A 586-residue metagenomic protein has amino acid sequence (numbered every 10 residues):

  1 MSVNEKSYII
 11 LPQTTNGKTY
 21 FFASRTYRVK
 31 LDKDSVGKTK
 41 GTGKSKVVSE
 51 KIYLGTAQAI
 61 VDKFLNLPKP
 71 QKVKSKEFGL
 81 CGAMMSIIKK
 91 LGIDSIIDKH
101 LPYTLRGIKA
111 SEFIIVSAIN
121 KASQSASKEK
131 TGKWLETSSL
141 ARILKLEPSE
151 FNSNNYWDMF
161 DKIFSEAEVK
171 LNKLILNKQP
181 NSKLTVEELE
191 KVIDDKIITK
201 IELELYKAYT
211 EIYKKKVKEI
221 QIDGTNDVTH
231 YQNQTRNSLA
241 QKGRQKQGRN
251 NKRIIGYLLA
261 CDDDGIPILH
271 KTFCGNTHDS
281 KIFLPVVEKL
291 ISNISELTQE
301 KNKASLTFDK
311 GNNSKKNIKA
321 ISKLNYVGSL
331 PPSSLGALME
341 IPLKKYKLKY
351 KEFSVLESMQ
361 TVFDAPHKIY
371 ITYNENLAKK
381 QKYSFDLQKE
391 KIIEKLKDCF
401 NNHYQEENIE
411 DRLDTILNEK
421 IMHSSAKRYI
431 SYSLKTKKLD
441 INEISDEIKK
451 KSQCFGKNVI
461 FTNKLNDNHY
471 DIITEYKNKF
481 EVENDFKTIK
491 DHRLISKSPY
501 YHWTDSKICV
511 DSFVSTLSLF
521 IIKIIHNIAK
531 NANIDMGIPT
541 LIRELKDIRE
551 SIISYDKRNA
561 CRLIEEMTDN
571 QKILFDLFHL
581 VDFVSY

Functional and structural regions predicted by a protein language model:
M1-Q221, T225-S238, L258-N276, R558-Y586: Dynamic "connector" segments at or just before major functional cores
K30, S138-I143, E166, Y213-K215 (+6 more regions): Secondary-structure transition/capping motifs at alpha-helix termini and the adjoining loop/turn into the next element
L31-D32, K63, A126-K130, R142-L144 (+14 more regions): Short helix/loop capping segments that flank catalytic or ligand/cofactor-binding pockets
N250-N293: Electropositive, glycine- and tryptophan-enriched low-complexity nucleic-acid-binding patches
R253-I255, L269-T272, N276, K319 (+2 more regions): An anionic, glycine-rich sequence signature occurring as long contiguous blocks
H278, S305-K316, P332-L335, S506-C509: Acidic, metal-coordinating catalytic cores used for nucleic-acid/nucleotide bond scission and strand-transfer chemistry
I472-Y501: Short amphipathic alpha-helical "interface-anchor" segments enriched in bulky aromatics
T504-I525: Basic, amphipathic alpha-helical segments enriched in Lys/Arg and hydrophobic/aromatic residues
